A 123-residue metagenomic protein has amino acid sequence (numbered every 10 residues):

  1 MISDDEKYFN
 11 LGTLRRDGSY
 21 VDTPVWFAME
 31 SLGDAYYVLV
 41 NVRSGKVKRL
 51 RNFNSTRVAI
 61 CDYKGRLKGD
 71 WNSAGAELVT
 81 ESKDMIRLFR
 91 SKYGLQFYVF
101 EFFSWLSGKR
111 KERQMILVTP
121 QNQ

Functional and structural regions predicted by a protein language model:
I2-D5, E112: A short, polar/charged loop/turn motif at coil->beta-strand junctions and beta-hairpin connectors
D4-N10, F97, V118-Q123: Charge-dense, helix-prone N-terminal extensions
E6-V42, T56-I60, G69-N72: Short beta-strand segments
D17, G33, S44, K64 (+2 more regions): Residues that cap or initiate secondary-structure elements
D22, M115-L117: Conserved hydrophobic/aromatic beta-strand scaffold that supports enzyme active sites
A28, E77-V79, T119-Q121: Solvent-exposed residues in well-ordered beta-strands and their adjoining turns, especially edge/terminal strands
R43-M115: Short, structured beta-strand-loop surface elements
